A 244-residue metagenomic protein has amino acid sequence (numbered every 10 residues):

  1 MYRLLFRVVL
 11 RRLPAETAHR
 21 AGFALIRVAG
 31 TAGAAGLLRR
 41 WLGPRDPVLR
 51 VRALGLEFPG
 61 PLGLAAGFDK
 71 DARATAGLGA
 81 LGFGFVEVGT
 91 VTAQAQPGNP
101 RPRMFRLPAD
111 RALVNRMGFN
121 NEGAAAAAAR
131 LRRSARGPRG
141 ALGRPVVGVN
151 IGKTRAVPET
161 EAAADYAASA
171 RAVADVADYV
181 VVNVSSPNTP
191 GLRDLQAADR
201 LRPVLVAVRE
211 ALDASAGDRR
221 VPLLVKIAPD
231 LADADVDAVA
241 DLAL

Functional and structural regions predicted by a protein language model:
M1-R136, G140-V147, T154: N-terminal capping/small domains of soluble enzymes
F58, A66-F68, G79, T90 (+1 more regions): Conserved alpha/beta-domain cores
